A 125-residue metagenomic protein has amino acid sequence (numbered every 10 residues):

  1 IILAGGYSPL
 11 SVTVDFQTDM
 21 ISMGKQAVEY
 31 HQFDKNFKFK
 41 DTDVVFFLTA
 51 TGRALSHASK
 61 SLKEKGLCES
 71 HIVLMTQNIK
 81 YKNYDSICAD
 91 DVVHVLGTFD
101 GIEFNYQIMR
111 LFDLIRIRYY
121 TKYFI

Functional and structural regions predicted by a protein language model:
I1-F124: Glycine-rich phosphate-binding loops that contact phosphosugars or nucleotide phosphates
